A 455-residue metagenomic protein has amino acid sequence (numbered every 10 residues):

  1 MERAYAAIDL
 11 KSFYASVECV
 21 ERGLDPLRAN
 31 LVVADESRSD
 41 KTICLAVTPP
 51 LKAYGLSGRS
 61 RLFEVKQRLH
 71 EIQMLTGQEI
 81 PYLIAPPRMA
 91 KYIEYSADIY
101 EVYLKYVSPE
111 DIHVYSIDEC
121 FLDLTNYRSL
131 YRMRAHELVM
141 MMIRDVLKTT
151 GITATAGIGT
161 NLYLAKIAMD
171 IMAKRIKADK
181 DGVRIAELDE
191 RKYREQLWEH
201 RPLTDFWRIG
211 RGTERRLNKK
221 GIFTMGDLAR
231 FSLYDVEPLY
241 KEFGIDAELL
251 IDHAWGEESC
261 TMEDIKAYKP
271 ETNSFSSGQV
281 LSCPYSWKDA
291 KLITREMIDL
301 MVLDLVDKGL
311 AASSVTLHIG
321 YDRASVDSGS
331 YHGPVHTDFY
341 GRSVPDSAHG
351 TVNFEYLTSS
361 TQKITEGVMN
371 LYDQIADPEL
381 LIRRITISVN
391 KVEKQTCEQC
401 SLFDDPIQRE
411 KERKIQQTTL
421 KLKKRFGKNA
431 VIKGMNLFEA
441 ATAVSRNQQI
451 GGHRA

Functional and structural regions predicted by a protein language model:
M1-I117, F121, D252-A254: Residues that scaffold, gate, or flank divalent-cation-dependent active/transport sites
A7, D205, R215-L381: DNA-contacting surface of Y-family translesion DNA polymerases
V17, S343-A455: Acidic, metal-coordinating catalytic segment for phosphate/diphosphate chemistry, firing primarily on the Nudix
V17-C19, I43-A46, L164-M172, W255 (+1 more regions): Short acidic, glycine/serine/threonine-rich loops at helix termini
E79, Y115-E119, G159-L162, L310-S314 (+1 more regions): Short Gly/Ser/Thr- and Asp/Glu-enriched loop/turn motifs at secondary-structure junctions
F121-I143, G221, L233: Catalytic palm subdomain of template-directed nucleic-acid polymerases, centered on the conserved carboxylate motif
R144-T204: Long, highly charged, low-complexity intrinsically disordered interaction regions that mediate electrostatic DNA/RNA
